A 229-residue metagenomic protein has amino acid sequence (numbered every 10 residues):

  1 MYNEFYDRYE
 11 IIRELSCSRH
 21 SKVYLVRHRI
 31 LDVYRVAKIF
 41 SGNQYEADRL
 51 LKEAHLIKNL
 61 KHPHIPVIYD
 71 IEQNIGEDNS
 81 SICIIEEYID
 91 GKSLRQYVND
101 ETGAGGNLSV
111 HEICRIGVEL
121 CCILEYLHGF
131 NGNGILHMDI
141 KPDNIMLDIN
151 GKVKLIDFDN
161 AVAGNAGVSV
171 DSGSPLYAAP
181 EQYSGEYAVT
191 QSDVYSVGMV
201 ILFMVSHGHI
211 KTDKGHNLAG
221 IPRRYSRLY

Functional and structural regions predicted by a protein language model:
S41-N59: AlphaC helix of the eukaryotic protein kinase fold
I71: Activation-segment/catalytic-loop signature of the eukaryotic protein kinase fold
E77-S93, Y97: Conserved short submotifs of the Hanks-type protein kinase catalytic core that shape the nucleotide-binding pocket
I116-G117: Activation segment signature within eukaryotic-like protein kinase domains
C121-I135: Protein kinase catalytic-loop region centered on the HRD/HxD motif
V168-Q182: Conserved activation segment of eukaryotic-like protein kinases, specifically the C-terminal portion of the activation
D193: Conserved catalytic-loop aspartate of Hanks-type protein kinases
